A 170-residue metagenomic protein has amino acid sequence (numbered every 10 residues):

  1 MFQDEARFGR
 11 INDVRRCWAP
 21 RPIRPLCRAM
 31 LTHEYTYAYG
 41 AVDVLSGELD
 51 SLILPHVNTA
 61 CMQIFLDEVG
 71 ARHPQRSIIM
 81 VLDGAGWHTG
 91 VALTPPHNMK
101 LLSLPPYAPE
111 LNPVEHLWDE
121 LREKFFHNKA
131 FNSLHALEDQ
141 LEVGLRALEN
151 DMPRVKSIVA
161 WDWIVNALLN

Functional and structural regions predicted by a protein language model:
M1-D67, W161-D162, N166-L168: Extended, low-complexity cationic-aromatic segments
M1-Q3, I78-L82, L102-P105, E138: Short beta-strand segments
F2-Q3, V69-R72, V81, E142-V143 (+1 more regions): A generic "structured core" feature
R21-T32, H97-H116, A130: RNase H-like polynucleotidyl transferase catalytic core
H73-R76, H97: A structural signal for short coil/turn segments at secondary-structure junctions
R76-H88, N112: Acidic/histidine-rich, metal-coordinating catalytic segments
G90-N98: Short, aromatic/basic amphipathic alpha-helical patches
V114-N170: C-terminal anion-handling pockets and recognition modules
